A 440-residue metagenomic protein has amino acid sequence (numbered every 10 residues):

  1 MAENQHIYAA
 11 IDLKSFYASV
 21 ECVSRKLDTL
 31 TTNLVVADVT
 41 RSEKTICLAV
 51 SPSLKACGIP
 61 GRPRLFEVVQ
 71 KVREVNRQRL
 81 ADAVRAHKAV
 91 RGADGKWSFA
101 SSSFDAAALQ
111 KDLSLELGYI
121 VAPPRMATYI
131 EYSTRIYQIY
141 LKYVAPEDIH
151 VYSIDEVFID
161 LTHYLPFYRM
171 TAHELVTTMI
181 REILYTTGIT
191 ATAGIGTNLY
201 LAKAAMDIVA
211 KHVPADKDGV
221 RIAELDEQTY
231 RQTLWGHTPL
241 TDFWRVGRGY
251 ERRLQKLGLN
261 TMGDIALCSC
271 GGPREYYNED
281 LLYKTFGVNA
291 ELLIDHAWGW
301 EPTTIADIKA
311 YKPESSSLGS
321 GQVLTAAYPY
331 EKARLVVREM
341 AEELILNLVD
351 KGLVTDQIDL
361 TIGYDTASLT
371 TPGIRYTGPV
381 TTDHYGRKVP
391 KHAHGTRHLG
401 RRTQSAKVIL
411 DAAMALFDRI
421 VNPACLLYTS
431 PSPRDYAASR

Functional and structural regions predicted by a protein language model:
M1-I305, R440: Gly/Gly-Pro- and Ser/Thr-rich, intrinsically disordered tail segments characteristic of DNA damage-repair and tolerance
E3, A10, D242, Y250-C425: DNA-contacting surface of Y-family translesion DNA polymerases
E67, A412, Y436-A437: Residues within well-formed alpha-helices
Y428, P433-S439: Single conserved hydrophobic/aromatic residue that forms the stacking wall/gate of nucleotide- or nucleobase-binding
